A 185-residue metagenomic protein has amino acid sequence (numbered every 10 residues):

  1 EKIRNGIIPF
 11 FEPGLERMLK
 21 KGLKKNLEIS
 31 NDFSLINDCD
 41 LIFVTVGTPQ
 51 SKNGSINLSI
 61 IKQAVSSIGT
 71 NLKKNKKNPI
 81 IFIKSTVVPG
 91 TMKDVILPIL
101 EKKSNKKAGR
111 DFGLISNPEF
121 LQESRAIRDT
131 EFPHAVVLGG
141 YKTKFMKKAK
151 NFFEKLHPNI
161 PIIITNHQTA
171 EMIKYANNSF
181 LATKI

Functional and structural regions predicted by a protein language model:
E1-L41, G47-I56, K74, L100-K107: Conserved N-terminal Rossmann-fold NAD(P) cofactor-binding segment
N5-I8, I56-I60, V95-P98, R128-E131 (+1 more regions): Short, glycine/charged-enriched secondary-structure capping and boundary segments
I7, F11, N53-I60, V88 (+5 more regions): Catalytic cores of large soluble enzymes that bind and process phosphate-bearing ligands
V44-G47, S85, G140-Y141: Glycine-rich, N-terminal phosphate-binding loop of Rossmann-like dinucleotide-binding domains
Q50-F120: Rossmann-like NAD(P)(H) cofactor-binding subdomain of soluble oxidoreductases
P98-I115, L121-I185: Internal alpha-helical scaffold of NAD(P)-dependent oxidoreductase catalytic cores
